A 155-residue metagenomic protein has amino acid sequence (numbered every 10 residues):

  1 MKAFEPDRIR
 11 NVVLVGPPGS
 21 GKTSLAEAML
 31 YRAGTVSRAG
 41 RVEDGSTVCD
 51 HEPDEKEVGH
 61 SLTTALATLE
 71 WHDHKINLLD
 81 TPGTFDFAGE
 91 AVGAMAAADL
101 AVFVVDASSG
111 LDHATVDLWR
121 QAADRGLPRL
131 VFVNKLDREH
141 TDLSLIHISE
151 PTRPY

Functional and structural regions predicted by a protein language model:
M1-V105, L111: P-loop NTPase switch module centered on the Walker A-proximal segment
R10, K22, K135, T152-R153: Short, cationic motifs built from Arg/Lys/His that form the positively charged side of catalytic pockets
M29, V92-A94, D117-L118, S144-I146: Short, glycine/charged-enriched secondary-structure capping and boundary segments
Y31-R32, Q121, P154: A short linear boundary/processing microfeature
V42, H140-S144: Non-catalytic, surface-exposed connector residues within folded enzymatic/regulatory domains
W71, L118-W119: Tryptophan-centric aromatic hotspots in well-structured domains and transmembrane helices
F85, A96-V116, A123, L127-T141: Conserved Switch II/interswitch segment of TRAFAC-class P-loop GTPases
I146-Y155: Single conserved hydrophobic/aromatic residue that forms the stacking wall/gate of nucleotide- or nucleobase-binding
